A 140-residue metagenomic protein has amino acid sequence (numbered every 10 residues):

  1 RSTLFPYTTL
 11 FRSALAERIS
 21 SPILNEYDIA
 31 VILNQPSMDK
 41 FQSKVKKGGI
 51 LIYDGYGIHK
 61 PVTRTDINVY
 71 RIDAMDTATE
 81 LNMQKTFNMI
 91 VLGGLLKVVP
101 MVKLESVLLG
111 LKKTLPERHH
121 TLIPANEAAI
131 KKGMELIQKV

Functional and structural regions predicted by a protein language model:
R1-T3: Short, exposed "boundary/linker" segments that immediately precede the start of a downstream structural module
P6-V140: Active-site cofactor/cluster-binding pocket
